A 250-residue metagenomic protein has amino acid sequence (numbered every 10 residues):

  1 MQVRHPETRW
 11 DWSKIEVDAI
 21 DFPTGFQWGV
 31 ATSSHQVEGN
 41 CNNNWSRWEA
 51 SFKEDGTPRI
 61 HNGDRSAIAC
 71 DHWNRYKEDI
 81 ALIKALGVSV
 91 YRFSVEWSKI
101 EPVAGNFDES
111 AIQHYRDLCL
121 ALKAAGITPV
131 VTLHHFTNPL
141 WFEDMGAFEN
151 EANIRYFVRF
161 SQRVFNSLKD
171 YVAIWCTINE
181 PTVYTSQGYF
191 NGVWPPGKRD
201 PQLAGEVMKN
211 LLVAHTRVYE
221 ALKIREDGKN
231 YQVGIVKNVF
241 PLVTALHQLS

Functional and structural regions predicted by a protein language model:
Q2-I60, V103-A104, I112-S250: Active-site region of glycoside hydrolase catalytic domains
F22-F26, H72, Y76-D79: Short N-terminal amphipathic alpha-helix/helix-capping patch enriched in small hydrophobics with frequent Ser/Thr
H61-R75, E151: Active-site mouth loops of central-metabolism enzymes
S66, W73, P102-G105, A147: Short, flexible active-site loop motifs that bind/organize anionic cofactors or intermediates
I68, R75-E78, R159-F160, R217: Short, conserved clusters of charged catalytic residues that mark active-site and nucleotide-handling motifs
R75-E96: Catalytic domains of carbohydrate-active enzymes, especially glycoside hydrolases
V95-F107: Glycine-rich, proline-tolerant flexible connector loops at the mouths of alpha/beta enzymes
